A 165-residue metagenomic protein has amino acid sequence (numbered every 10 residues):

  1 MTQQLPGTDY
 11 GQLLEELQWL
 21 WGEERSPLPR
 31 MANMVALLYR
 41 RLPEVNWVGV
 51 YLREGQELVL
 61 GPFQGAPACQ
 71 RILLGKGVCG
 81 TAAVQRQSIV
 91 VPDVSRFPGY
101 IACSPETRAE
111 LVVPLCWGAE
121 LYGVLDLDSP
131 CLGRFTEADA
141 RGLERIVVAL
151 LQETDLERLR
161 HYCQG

Functional and structural regions predicted by a protein language model:
M1-P62, R145, A149-G165: Intrinsically disordered, low-complexity terminal regulatory regions
L42, C103-T107: Short loop/turn motifs at secondary-structure junctions and domain boundaries
W47, V112, V124: Short hydrophobic/aromatic beta-strand element in the GNAT-like acyltransferase core that lines or flanks the acyl-donor
R53-C103: Regulatory sensory and allosteric helical modules in signal-transduction proteins and certain transcription factors
A66, S129-P130: A short acidic/small-residue loop/turn micro-motif
A109-C116: A short, aliphatic-rich beta-strand micro-motif
C116-S129: Sensory-domain boundary capping and coupling elements
L132-D139: A short acidic/glycine-rich loop-to-helix N-cap element
